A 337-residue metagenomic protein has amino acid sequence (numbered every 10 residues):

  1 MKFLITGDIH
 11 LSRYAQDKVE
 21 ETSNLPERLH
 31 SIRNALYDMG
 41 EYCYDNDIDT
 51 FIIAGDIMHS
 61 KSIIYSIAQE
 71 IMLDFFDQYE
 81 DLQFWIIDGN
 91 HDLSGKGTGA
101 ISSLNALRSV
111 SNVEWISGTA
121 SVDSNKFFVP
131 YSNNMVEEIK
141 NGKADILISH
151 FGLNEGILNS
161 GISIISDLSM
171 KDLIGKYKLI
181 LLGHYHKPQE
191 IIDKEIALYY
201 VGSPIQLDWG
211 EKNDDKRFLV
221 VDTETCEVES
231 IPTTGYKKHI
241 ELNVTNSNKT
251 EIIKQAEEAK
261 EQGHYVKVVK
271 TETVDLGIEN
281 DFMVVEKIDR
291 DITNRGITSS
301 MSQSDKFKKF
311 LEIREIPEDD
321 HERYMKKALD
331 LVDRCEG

Functional and structural regions predicted by a protein language model:
M1-L4: Extreme N-terminal starter segment of soluble prokaryotic enzymes
D8, G55-D56, G89-N90, H150 (+2 more regions): Active-site glycine-centered loops adjacent to acidic/histidine catalytic or metal-binding residues that shape
A15-A120, L173-Y177: Core catalytic region of metal-dependent phosphoesterases/phosphodiesterases, especially metallo-beta-lactamase-like
D45, D222-G337: Accessory, non-catalytic peripheral segments of nucleic-acid enzymes
I48, G142-A144, G263: Short, high-confidence coil segments that cap the C-terminus of an alpha-helix and link into the following beta-strand
D77-D81, K140-N141, M170-K176, D193 (+1 more regions): Short, conserved loop/helix-junction motifs that constitute active-site signature segments in enzyme catalytic cores
D88-D172, V201-P204: Conserved catalytic scaffold of divalent metal-dependent phosphoesterases
S160-E227: Conserved beta-sheet core of the metallophosphoesterase superfamily
